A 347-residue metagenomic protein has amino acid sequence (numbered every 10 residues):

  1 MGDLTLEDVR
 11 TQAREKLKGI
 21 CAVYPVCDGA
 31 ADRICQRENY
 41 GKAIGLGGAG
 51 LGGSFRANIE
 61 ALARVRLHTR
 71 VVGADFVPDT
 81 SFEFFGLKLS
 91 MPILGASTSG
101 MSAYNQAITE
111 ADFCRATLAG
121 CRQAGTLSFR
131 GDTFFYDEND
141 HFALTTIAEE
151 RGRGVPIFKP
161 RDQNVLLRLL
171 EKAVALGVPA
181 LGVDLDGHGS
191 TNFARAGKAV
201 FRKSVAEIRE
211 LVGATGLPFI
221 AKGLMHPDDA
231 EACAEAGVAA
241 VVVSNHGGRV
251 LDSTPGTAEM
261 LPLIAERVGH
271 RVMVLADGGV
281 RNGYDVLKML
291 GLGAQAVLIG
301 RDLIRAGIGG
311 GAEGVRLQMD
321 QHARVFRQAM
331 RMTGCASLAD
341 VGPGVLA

Functional and structural regions predicted by a protein language model:
M1-Y40, D229, G248-M273, V280-A347: Conserved active-site-proximal phosphate/metal-binding subdomains
G2-L89: An N-cap/entry alpha-helix motif that binds or orients negatively charged groups
G47-G53, A107-D112, D137: A structural motif shared across PLP-dependent enzymes of the aminotransferase-like
I59-T69, C121, G125, V174-G177 (+4 more regions): Structural signal for hydrophobic packing residues in well-ordered secondary-structure cores of soluble enzyme domains
V77-F82, H141-F142, V165-L169: Short alpha-helical segments and helix-capping/turn motifs at coil-helix boundaries
F84-D132: Active-site cofactor/substrate anionic-group-binding motifs, chiefly glycine- and Lys/Arg-rich phosphate-binding loops
F113-P160: A gly/proline- and charged-residue-enriched helix-loop-helix capping module
L118-A119, Q123, E149-E150, P160-A276 (+2 more regions): Alpha/beta enzyme core
